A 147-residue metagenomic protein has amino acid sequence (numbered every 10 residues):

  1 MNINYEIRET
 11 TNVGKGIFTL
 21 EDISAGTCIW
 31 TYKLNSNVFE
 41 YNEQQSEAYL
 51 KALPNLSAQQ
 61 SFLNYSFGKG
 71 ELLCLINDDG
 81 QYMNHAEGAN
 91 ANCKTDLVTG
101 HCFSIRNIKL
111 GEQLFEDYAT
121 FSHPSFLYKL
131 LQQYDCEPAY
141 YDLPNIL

Functional and structural regions predicted by a protein language model:
M1-L147: Conserved catalytic SET/PR domain of SAM-dependent protein methyltransferases, capturing the structural core that binds
